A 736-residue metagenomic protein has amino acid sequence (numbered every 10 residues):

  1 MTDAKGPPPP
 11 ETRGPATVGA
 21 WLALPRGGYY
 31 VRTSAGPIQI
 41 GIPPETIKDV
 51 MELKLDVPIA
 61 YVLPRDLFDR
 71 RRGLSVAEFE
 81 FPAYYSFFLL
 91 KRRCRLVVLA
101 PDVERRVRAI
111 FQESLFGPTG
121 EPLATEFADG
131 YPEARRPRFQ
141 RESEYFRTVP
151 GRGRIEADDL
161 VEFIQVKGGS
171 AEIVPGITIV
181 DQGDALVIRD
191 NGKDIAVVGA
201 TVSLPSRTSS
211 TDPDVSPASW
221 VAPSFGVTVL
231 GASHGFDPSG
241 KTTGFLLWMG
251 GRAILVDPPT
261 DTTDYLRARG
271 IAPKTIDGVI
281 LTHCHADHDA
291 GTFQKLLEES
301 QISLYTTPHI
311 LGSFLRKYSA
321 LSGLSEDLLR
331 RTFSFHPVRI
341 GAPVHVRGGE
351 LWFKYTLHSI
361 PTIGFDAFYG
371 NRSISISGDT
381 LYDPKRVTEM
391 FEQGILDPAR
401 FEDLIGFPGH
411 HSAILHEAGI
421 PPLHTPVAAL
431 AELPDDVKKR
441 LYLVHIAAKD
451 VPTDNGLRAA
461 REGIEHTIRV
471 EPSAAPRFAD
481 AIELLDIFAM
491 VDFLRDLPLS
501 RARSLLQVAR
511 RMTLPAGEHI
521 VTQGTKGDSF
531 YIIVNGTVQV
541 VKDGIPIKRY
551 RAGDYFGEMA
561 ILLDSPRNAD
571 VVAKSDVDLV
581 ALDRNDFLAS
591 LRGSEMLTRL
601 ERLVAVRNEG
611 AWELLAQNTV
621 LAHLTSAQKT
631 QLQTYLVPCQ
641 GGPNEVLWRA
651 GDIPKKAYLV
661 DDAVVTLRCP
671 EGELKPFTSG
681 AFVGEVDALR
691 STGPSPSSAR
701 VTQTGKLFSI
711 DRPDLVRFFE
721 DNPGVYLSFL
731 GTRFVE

Functional and structural regions predicted by a protein language model:
T2-G151, D383-E471: Cap/insert and terminal regions of metallo-dependent hydrolase folds
G28-R32, L186, T243-L247, P361-A367: Short beta-strand scaffold segments in enzyme catalytic cores
R138-V174, I179, T211-P213, P308-T362 (+1 more regions): Metallo-beta-lactamase
Y145-F146, G153-D237, K241-G244, M249-I254: Non-catalytic propeptide/linker segments at domain boundaries
L230-H234, P258-D261, C284, T356-H358 (+3 more regions): Active-site metal-binding loops of divalent metal-dependent hydrolases
A272-E299: Di-metal (Zn2+ and/or Mg2+/Mn2+) metal-binding site signature of metallo-dependent hydrolases with the MBL/beta-CASP
V338-G394: Catalytic core of the metallo-beta-lactamase
I468-E736: Cytosolic regulatory regions built on CNB/CRP/Popeye-like sensor folds
